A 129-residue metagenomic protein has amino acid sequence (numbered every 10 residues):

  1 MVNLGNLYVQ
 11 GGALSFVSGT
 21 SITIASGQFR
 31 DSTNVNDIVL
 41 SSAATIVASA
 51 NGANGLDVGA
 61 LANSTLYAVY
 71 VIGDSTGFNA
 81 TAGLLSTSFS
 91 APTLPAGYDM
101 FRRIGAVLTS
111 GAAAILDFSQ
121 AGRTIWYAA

Functional and structural regions predicted by a protein language model:
M1-N63, D99-F101, L108-A129: Glycine-rich, flexible loop motifs
L61-A82: Elongated alpha-helical scaffolds
A80-A112: Aromatic sugar-binding interfaces of carbohydrate-active proteins
